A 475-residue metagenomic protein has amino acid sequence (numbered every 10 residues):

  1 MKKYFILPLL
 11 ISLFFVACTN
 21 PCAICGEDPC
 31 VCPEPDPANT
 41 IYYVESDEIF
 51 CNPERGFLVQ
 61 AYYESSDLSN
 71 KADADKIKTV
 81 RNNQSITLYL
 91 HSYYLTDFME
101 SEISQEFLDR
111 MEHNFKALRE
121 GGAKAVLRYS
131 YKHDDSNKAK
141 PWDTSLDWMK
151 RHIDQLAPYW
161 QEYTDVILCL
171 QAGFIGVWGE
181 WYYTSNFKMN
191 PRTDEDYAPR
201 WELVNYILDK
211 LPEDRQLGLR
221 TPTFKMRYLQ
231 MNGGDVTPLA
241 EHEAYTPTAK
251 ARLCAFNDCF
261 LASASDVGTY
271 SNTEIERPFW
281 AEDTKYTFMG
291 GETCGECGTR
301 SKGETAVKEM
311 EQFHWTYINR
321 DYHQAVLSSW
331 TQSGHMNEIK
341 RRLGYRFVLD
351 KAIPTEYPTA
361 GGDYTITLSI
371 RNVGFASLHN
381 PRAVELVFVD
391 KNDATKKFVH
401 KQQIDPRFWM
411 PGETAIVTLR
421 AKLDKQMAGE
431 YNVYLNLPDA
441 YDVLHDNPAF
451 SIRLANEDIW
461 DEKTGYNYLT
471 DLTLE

Functional and structural regions predicted by a protein language model:
M1, F15-I41: Bacterial Sec-dependent N-terminal signal peptides
E34-T87, S92: Boundary/entry segment of secreted carbohydrate-active catalytic domains
D73-K132, L146-W148, L211, R215: Aromatic-lined substrate-binding rim segments of carbohydrate-active enzymes
E106-K124, W142-C169, D196-K210: An active-site-proximal structural segment forming one wall of the substrate-binding cleft that immediately precedes
V126-S136, L156-T193: Active-site groove signature of glycoside hydrolases
C169-G173, E180, T184-H323: Catalytic-core regions of glycoside hydrolase
K302-P354: Catalytic cores of secreted or luminal carbohydrate-active enzymes
K340-E475: Extracellular/luminal regions of secreted and cell-surface proteins that mediate adhesion/ECM remodeling
